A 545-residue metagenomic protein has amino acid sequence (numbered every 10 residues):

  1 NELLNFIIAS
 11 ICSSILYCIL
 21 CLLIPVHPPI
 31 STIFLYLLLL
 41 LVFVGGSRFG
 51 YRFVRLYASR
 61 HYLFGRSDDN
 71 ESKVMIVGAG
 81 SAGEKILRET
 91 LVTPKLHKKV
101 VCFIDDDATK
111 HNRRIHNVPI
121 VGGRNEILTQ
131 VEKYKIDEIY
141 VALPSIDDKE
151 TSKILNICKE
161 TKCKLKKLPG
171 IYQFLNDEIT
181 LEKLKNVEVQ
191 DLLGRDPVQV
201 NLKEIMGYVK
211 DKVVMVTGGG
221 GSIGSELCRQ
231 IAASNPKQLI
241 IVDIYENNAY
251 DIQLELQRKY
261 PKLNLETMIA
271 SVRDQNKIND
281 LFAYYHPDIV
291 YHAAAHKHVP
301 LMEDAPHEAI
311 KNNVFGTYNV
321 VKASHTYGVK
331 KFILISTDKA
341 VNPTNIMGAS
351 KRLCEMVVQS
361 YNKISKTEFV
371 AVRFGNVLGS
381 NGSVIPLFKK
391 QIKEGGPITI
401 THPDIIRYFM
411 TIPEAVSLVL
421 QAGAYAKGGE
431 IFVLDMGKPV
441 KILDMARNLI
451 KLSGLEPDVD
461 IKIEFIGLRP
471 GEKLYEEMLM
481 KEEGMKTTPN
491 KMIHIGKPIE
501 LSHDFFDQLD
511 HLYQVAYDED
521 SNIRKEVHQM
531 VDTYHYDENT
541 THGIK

Functional and structural regions predicted by a protein language model:
N1-V74: Aromatic-rich membrane-interfacial microdomains
V54-N176, I244-Q253, R258, L265-E266 (+1 more regions): A solvent-exposed beta-alpha-beta segment
R124, T151-V213, G219, H325: Flexible, Lys/Arg-rich cytosolic regulatory linkers and terminal tails that connect or flank
S152-K166, Q238-Y245, Y284, D304-K331: NAD(P)-cofactor binding segment of oxidoreductase domains
D177, H292, H296-E355, S360-N362: Conserved Rossmann-fold NAD(P)-dependent oxidoreductase catalytic core, especially the SDR/UDP-sugar
Q199, E204-Y208, M356-N376, N381-K545: Strand-loop microenvironment adjacent to phosphate/nucleotide-handling motifs in alpha/beta enzyme folds
V214-A232: N-terminal Rossmann NAD(P)H-binding glycine-rich loop of SDR-like oxidoreductase domains
I269-I289: Conserved Rossmann-fold cofactor-binding substructure of NAD(P)-dependent oxidoreductases
